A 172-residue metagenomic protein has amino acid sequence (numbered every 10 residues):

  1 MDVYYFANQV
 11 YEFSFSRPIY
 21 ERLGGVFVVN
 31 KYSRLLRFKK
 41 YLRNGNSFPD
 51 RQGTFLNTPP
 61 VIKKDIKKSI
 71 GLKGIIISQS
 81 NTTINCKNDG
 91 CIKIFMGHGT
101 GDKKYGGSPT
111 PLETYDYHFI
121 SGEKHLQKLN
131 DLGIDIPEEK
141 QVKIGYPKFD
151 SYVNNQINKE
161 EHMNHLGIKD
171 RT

Functional and structural regions predicted by a protein language model:
M1, Q156-T172: Nucleotide-sugar donor-binding and catalytic loop/hinge architecture of NDP-sugar-dependent glycosyltransferases
Y4-Q156, H162: Active-site and donor-binding regions of nucleotide-sugar-utilizing enzymes
